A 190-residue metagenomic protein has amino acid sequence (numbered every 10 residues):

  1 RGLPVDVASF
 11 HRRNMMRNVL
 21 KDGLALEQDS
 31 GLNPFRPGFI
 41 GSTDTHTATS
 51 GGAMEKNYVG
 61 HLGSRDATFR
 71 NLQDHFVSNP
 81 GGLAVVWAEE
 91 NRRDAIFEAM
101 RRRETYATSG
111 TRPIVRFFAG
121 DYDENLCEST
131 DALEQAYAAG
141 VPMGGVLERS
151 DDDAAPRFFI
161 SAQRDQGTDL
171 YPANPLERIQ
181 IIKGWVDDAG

Functional and structural regions predicted by a protein language model:
R1-G190: C-terminal functional module detector
